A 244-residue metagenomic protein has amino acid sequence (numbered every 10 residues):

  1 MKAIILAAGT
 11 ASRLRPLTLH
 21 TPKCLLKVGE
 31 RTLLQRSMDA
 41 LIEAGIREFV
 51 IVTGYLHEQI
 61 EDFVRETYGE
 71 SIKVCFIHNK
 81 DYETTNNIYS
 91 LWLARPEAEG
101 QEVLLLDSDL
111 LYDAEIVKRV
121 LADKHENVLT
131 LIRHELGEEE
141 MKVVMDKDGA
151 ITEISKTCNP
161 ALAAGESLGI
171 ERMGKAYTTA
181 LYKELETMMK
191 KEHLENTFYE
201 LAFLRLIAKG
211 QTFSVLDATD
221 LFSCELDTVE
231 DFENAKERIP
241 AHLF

Functional and structural regions predicted by a protein language model:
M1, E166-F244: Conserved alpha/beta core of the MobA/IspD/sugar-nucleotide pyrophosphorylase nucleotidyltransferase superfamily
M1-L19: N-terminal nucleotide-binding beta1-loop-alpha1 segment
K2-I5, R31-E102, K191: Conserved N-terminal catalytic core of the sugar/cofactor nucleotidyltransferase
H20-Q35: Short catalytic helix/loop segments, enriched in acidic residues and glycine and frequently bearing histidine
C24, K73-C75, A150, T212-S214: Conserved beta-strand segments of alpha/beta enzyme cores
L25, V143-M145, V215: A structural signal for short hydrophobic beta-strand segments in well-ordered beta-sheet cores
S71-M141: Conserved beta-loop-beta/alpha segment of the NTase-like Rossmann-fold superfamily that binds/positions NTPs
D113-M189: Conserved core of the sugar-phosphate nucleotidyltransferase
